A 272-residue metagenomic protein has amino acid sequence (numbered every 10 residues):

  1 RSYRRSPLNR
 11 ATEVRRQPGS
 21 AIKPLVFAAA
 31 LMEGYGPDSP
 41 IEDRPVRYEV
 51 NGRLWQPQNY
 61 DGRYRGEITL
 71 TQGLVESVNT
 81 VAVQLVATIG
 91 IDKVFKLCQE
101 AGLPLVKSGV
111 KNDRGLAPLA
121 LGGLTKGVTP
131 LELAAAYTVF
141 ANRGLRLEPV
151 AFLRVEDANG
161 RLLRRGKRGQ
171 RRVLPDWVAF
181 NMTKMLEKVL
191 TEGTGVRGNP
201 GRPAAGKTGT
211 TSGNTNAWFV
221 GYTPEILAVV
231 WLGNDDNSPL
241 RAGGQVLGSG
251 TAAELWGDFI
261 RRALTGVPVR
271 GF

Functional and structural regions predicted by a protein language model:
R1-P24, A28, E33-S39, D92-E100 (+2 more regions): Periplasmic/cell-envelope proteins involved in peptidoglycan metabolism and beta-lactam response
R1-T12, Q17, I22, Q72-E76 (+1 more regions): A penicillin-recognizing enzyme superfamily signal
E13, T80-A82, L116-P118: Short, solvent-exposed beta-strand edge segments and adjacent coil->beta transition regions
A29-G34, T88, E100, V139-R143 (+1 more regions): Active-site catalytic microenvironments for nucleophilic, acid-base chemistry
Y35-V94, R146, A158-K188: Conserved catalytic neighborhood of penicillin-recognizing serine enzymes
I41, V110-G115, R197-P200, G271-F272: Short, glycine-/polar-rich solvent-exposed loops and beta-turns at beta-strand/coil boundaries
L54-N59, G90-A135, E148-A151: Mid-domain, small-residue-enriched loop/turn segments at the edges of structured enzyme/sensor domains
Q84-L85, G123, G206-T208: Thr-Gly-centered strand-to-loop micro-motif
